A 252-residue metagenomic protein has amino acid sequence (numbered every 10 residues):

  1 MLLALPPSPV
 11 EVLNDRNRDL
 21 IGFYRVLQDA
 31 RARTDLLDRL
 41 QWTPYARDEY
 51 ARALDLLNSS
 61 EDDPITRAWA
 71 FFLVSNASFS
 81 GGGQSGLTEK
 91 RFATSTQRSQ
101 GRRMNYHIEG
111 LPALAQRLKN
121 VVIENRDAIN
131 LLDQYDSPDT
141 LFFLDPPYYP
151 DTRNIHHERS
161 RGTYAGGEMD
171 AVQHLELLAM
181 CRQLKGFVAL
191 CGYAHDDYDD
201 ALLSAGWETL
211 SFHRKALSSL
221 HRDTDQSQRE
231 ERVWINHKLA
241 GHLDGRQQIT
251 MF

Functional and structural regions predicted by a protein language model:
M1-P44: Conserved S-adenosyl-L-methionine
M1-V12, R16, R126-L141, Y149-F252: Class I S-adenosyl-L-methionine
G22, Q41-P44, F92, D197 (+2 more regions): Solvent-exposed, non-transmembrane amphipathic alpha-helical segments
R25, P112-A115, D199, L203: Class I S-adenosyl-L-methionine
Q28-R161, Q183: SAM-dependent nucleic-acid methyltransferase catalytic core
